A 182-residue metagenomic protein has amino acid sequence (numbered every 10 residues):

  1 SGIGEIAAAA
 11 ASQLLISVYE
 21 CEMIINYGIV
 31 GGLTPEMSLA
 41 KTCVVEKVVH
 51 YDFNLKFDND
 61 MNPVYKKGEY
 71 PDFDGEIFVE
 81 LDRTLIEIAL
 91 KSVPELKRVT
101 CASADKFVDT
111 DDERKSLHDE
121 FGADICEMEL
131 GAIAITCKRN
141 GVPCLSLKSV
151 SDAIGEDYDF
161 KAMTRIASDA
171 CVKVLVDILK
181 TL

Functional and structural regions predicted by a protein language model:
S1-L55: N-terminal catalytic or cofactor-binding beta/alpha core of small enzyme domains
A11, L15, T84, I88 (+1 more regions): Short, well-ordered amphipathic alpha-helical segments that serve as non-catalytic structural scaffolds within diverse
E20, S38, K97, G122 (+1 more regions): Short loop/turn motifs at secondary-structure junctions
L33-E120: Mid-sequence, gly/pro-rich, charge-dense loop/helix-turn segments that line enzyme active sites
T42-V44, C144, M163-R165: Short, hinge-like loop/turn segments at secondary-structure boundaries
K106-S151, G155: A C-terminal functional module that forms or caps the active site or interfaces directly with catalytic machinery
I154-L182: His/Asp/Glu-rich mid-to-C-terminal helical/loop segments that flank catalytic regions of hydrolases
